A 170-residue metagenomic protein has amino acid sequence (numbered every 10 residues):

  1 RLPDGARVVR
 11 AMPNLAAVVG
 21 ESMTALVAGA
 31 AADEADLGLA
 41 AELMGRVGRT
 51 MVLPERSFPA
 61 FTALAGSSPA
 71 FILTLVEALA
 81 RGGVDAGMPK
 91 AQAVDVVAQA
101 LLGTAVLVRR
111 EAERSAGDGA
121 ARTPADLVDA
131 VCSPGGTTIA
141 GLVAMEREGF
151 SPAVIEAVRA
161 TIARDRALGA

Functional and structural regions predicted by a protein language model:
R1-L15: Rossmann-fold dehydrogenase core element
P3-R7, M23-F61, I72-A120, R164: Internal alpha-helical scaffold of NAD(P)-dependent oxidoreductase catalytic cores
R10-M12, V27, C132: Short beta-strand segments
M12-V18, T62-I72: Glycine/serine-rich anion-binding loops at beta->alpha junctions that coordinate negatively charged ligand groups
V27-A28, S67, G141: Thr-Gly-centered strand-to-loop micro-motif
A98, L102-A170: NAD(P)-dependent Rossmann-like dehydrogenase/reductase catalytic/cofactor-binding core
